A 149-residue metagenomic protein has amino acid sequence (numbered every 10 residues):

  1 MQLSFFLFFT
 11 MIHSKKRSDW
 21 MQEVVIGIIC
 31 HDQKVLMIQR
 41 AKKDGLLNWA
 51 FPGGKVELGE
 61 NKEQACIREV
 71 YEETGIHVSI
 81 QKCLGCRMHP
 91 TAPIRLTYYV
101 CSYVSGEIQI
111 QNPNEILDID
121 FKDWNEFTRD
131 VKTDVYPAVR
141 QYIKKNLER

Functional and structural regions predicted by a protein language model:
L3: Cationic, low-complexity basic patches in intrinsically disordered or flexible, solvent-exposed regions
F6-F9: Short hydrophobic targeting helices and cationic amphipathic motifs that mediate membrane/organellar targeting
I12-V35, P52: Conserved N-terminal beta-strand and adjoining loop/helix that marks the start of the Nudix/MutT-like hydrolase domain
I29-C30, M37, C101, F121: Conserved hydrophobic "DFG−1" position in protein kinase catalytic cores
H31-E72, I76: Conserved Nudix-box catalytic region and its N-terminal flanking loop in Nudix hydrolases and closely related
D44, N48-W49, P113-R149: Nudix hydrolase/Nudix homology domain
H77-G85: A short coil-to-beta-strand element that immediately follows conserved catalytic motifs
R87-Q109, D120, V135-N146: Active-site-adjacent beta-strand/loop module that shapes the phosphate/pyrophosphate-binding cleft
